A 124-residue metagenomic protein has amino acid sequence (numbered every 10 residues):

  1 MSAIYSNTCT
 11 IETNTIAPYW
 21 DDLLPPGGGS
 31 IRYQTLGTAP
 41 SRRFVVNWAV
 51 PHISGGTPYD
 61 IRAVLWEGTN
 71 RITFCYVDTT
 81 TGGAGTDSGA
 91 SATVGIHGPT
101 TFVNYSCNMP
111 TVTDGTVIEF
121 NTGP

Functional and structural regions predicted by a protein language model:
M1-P124: Extracytoplasmic Ser/Thr/Pro-rich, glycosylation-prone low-complexity segments
